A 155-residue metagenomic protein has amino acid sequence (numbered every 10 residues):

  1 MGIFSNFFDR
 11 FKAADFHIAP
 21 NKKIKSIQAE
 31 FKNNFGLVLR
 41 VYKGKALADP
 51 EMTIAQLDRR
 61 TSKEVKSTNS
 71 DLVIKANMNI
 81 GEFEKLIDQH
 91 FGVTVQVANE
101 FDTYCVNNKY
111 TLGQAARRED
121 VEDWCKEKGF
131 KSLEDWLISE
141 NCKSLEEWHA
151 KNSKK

Functional and structural regions predicted by a protein language model:
M1, N21, E51, K131 (+1 more regions): Low-complexity, intrinsically disordered regions enriched in charged/polar residues
G2-A13, L133-W136, W148-H149: Intrinsically disordered, low-complexity, hydrophilic segments
N6-N69, M78: Acidic (E/D-rich), amphipathic helical modules within compact regulatory domains
K12, M52-K128, E134-D135: Short, solvent-exposed interaction modules
F35, F91, W124, F130 (+2 more regions): Tyrosine-centered aromatic motifs in long, intrinsically disordered, low-complexity repeat arrays
A150-K155: Short acidic DE-rich linear segments
